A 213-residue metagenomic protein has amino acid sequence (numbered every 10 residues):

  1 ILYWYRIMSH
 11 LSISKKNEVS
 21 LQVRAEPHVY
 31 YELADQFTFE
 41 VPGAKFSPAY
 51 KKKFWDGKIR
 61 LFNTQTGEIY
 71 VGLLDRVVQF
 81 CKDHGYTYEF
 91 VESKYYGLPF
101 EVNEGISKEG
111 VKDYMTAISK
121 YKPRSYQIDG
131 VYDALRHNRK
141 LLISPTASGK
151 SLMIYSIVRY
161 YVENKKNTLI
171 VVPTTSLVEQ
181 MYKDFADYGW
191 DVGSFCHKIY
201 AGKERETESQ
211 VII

Functional and structural regions predicted by a protein language model:
I1-I7: Short, Lys/Arg-enriched N-terminal segments with co-localized hydrophobic residues within the first ~10-30 amino acids
M8-S93: N-terminal accessory nucleic-acid engagement/regulatory domains that precede and modulate ATP-driven motor cores
Y96-I143: Conserved pre-motif I regulatory segment
Q127, T174, I213: Short, conserved phosphate/pyrophosphate- and ester-handling motifs at nucleotide-, phospho-/glycolipid
R136-R159: Walker A/P-loop
R139-L141, N167-L169, Q210-V211: Residue-level preference for the first positions of well-ordered beta-strands
L152-M153, Y160-D187: Conserved Walker A/P-loop ATP-binding site and its immediately adjacent core in helicase/helicase-like ATPase domains
Y188-I213: Inter-Walker segment of RecA-like/P-loop motor cores
